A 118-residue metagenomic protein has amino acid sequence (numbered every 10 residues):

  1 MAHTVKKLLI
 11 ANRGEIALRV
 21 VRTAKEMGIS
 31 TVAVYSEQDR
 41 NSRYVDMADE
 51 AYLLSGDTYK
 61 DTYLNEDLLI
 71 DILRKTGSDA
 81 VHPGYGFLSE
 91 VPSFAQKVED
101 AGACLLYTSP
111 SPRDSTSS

Functional and structural regions predicted by a protein language model:
M1-L106: ATP-binding N-terminal substructure of ATP-dependent carboxylate-amine bond-forming enzymes
Y107-R113: Conserved small/polar residues in nucleotide/adenosyl-binding loops
